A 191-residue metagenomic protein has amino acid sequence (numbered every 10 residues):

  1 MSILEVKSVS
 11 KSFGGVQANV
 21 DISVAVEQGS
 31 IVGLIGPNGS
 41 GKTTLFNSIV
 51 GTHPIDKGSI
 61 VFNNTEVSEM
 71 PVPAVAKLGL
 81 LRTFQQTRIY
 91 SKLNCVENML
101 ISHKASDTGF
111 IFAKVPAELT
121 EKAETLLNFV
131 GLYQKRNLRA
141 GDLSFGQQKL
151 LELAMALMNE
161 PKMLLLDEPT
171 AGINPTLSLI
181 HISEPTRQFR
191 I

Functional and structural regions predicted by a protein language model:
I35-P37: The feature captures the beta-strand-to-loop junction immediately N-terminal to the Walker
G58-E66, L78: Conserved ABC transporter NBD signature motif
L100, A113-K135, R139, S183: Conserved ABC ATPase "signature" region
E160: Conserved catalytic motifs of ABC-family nucleotide-binding domains
L164-E168: Catalytic Walker B motif of ABC-type/P-loop ATPase nucleotide-binding domains
I180-E184, Q188-I191: Single conserved hydrophobic/aromatic residue that forms the stacking wall/gate of nucleotide- or nucleobase-binding
